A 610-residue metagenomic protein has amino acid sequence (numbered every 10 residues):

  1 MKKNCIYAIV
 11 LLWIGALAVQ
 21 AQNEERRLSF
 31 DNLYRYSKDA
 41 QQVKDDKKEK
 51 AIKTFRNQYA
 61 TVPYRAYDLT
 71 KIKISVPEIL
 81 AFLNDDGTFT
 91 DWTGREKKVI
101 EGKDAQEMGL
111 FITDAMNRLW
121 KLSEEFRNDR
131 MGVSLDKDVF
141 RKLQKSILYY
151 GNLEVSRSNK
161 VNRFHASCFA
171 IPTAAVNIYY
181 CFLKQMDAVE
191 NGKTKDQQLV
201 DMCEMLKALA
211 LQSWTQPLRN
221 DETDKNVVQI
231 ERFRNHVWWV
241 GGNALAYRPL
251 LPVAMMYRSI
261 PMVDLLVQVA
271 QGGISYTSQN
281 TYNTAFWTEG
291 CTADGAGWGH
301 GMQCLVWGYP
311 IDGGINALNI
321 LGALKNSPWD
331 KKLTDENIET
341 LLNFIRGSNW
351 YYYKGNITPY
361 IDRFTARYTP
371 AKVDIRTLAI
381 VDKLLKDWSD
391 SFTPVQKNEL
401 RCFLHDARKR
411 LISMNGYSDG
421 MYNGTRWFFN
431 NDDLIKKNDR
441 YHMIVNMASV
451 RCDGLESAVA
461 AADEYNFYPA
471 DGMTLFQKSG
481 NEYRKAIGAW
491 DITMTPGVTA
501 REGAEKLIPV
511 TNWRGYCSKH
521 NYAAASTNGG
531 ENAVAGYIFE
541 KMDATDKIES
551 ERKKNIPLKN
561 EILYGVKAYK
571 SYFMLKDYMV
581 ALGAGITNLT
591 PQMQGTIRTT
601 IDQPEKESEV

Functional and structural regions predicted by a protein language model:
M1-E24: Bacterial Sec-dependent N-terminal signal peptides
K2-K3, K71, A317: Residue-level micro-sites within transmembrane alpha helices that shape and flank functional polar/acidic positions
I9, Q106, S156, T527-E531 (+1 more regions): Short, ordered beta-strand-loop transition motifs
N23-L110: Low-complexity, Ser/Thr/Pro/Gly-enriched N-terminal "stalk/linker" regions
R26-F30, K48, I52, K195 (+3 more regions): Short amphipathic alpha-helical segments that mediate assembly, nucleic-acid/protein binding, or membrane association
I79-T365: Aromatic-lined, polymer-binding surfaces characteristic of secreted/periplasmic polysaccharide-degrading enzymes
G313, I320-V610: Extended polysaccharide-engagement surfaces of secreted carbohydrate-active enzymes
